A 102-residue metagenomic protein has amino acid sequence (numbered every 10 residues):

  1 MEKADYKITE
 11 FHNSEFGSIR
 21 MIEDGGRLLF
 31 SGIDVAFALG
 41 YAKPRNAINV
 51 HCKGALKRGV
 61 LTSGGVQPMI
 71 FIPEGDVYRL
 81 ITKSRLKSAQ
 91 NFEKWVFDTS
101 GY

Functional and structural regions predicted by a protein language model:
M1-Y102: An anion-engaging/catalytic patch
